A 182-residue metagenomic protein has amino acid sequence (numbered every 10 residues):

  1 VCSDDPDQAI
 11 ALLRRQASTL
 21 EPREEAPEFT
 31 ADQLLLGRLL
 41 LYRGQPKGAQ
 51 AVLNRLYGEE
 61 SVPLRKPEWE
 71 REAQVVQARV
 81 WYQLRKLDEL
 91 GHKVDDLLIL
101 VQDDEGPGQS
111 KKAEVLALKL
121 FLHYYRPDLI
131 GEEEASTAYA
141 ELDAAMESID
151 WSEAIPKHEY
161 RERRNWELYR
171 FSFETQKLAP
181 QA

Functional and structural regions predicted by a protein language model:
V1-D4, G44, R85: Residue-level detector of the short coil/turn that links helix A to helix B within each tetratricopeptide repeat
V1-E21, E28-L39: Extended amphipathic alpha-helical coiled-coil/heptad-repeat regions
Q8-A11, K47-A51, E89-H92, E134: Alpha-helical positions within canonical tetratricopeptide repeat
I10-P22, Q50-P63, D95-G106, D143-E147: Amphipathic alpha-helical segments of tetratricopeptide repeats
L20-L35, S61-Q74, D104-V115, E153-Y160: Alpha-solenoid helical repeat architecture
E28, L34-R38, Y42, W69-Q83 (+2 more regions): "A position-specific structural signal for the A-helix of alpha-solenoid helical repeats
D32, Y42-L53, Y57, P63-L64 (+4 more regions): Long, charge-rich C-terminal accessory regions
R85-D95, L100-A182: Long, ordered, amphipathic alpha-helical scaffolds
